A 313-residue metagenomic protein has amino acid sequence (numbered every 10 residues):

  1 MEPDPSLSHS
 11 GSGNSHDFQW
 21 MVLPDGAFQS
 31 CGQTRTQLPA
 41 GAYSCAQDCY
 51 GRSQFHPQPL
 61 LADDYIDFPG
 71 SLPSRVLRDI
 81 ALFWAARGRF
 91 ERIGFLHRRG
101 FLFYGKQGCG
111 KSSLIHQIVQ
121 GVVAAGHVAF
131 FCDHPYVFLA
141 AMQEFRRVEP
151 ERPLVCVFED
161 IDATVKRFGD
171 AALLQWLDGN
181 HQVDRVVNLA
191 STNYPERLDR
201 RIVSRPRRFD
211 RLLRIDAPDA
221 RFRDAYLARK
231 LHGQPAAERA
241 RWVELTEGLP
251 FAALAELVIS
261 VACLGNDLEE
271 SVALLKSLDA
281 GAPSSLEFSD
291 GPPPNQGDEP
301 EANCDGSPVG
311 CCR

Functional and structural regions predicted by a protein language model:
M1-R87, H97-R98, F103-G108, L114 (+4 more regions): AAA+ P-loop ATPase mechanoenzymes
E2-G41, R205-P206, L212-R313: C-terminal alpha-helical "lid" subdomain
D67-A240: Walker A/P-loop NTP-binding motif of AAA+ ATPase domains
